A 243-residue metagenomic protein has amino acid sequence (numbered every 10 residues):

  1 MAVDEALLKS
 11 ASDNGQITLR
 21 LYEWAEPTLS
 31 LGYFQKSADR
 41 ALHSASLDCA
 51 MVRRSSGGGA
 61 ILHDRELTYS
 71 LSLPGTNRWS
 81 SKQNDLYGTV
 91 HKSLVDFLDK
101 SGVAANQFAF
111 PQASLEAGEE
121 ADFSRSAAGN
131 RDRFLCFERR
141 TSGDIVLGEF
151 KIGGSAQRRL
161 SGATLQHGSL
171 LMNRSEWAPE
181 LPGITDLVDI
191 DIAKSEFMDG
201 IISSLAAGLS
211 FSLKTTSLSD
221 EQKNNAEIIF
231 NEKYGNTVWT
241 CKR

Functional and structural regions predicted by a protein language model:
M1-H43, R53-R54, D122, N130-D132 (+3 more regions): Active-site loop/lid in soluble adenylation, ligation, and acyl-transfer enzymes
G15, E23-A25, A45, H63-R65 (+2 more regions): A short, structural micro-pattern
R20-Y22, S30-G32, V52, S70-S72 (+3 more regions): Residues in well-ordered beta-strands of folded domains
Y22-S37, E66-N77, T89, S93: Extended cationic-aromatic binding surfaces that line active-site or macromolecule-binding grooves and engage
S30, S55-G57, L62-H63, I152 (+1 more regions): Short glycine/serine/threonine-biased micro-segments
S37-W79, K233: A glycine-rich, hydrophobic loop/mini-helix early in the fold
L47, S101, G208-L209: Residues at alpha-helix termini
G75-S204, T237: Catalytic beta-strand/loop module used to bind and position nucleotide/cofactor moieties in cofactor-attachment
